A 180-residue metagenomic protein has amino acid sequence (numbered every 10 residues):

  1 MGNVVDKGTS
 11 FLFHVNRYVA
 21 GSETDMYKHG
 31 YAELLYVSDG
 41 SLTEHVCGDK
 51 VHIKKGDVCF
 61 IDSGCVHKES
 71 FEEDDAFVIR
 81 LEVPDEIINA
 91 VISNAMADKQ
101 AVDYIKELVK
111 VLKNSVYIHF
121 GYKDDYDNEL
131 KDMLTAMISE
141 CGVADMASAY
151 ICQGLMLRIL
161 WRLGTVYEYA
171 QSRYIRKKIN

Functional and structural regions predicted by a protein language model:
M1-L12, S70-S139, Y169: A hydrophobic/aromatic-rich effector-binding and dimerization subdomain of bacterial HTH-type transcriptional regulators
F13-H29: Conserved short histidine dyad/triad with adjacent acidic residue
Y27-E44, F60: Short, conserved beta-strand element in jelly-roll/cupin
E44-H45, I61, H67-E73, A90: Short beta-strand His + acidic residue motifs that chelate non-heme Fe in jelly-roll/DSBH and cupin folds
G48-S63: Short acidic-glycine-tyrosine-enriched beta hairpin
V116-D125, C141-N180: Short, Lys/Arg-enriched, Trp-marked, Pro/Gly-tolerant hinge/linker segments that flank
